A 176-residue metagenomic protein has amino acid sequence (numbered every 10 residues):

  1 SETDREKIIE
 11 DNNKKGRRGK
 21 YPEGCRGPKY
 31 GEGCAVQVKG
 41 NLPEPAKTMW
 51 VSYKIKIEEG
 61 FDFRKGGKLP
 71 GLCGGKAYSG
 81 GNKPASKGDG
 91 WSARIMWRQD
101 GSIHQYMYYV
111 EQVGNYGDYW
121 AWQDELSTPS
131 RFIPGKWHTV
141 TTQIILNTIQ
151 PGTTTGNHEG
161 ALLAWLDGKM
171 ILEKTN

Functional and structural regions predicted by a protein language model:
S1-N176: Low-complexity, Ser/Thr/Pro/Gly-rich disordered linker/stalk regions
